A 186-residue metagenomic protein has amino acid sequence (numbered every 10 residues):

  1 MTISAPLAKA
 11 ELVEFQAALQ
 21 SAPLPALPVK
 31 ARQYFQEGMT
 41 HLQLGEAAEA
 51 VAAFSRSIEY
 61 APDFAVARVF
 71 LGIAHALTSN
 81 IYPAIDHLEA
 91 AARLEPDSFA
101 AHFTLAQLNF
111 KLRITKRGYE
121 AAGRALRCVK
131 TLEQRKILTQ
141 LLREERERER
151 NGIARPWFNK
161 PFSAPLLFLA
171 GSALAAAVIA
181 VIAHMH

Functional and structural regions predicted by a protein language model:
L7-L19, L44-A53, T78-A90, L112-R124: Structural signature of tandem alpha-helical TPR/SEL1-like repeats, specifically the intra-repeat loop/turn
Q16-Q33: TPR-adjacent "capping" and linker segments in tetratricopeptide-repeat scaffold/adaptor proteins
V29-L94: Alpha-helical adaptor scaffolds
Q36, F70, T104, L138-L141: Canonical tetratricopeptide repeat
A67, A101, Q134-R135: TPR alpha-solenoid repeat register
I114-E120, R143-S163: Alpha-helical linker/edge segments of TPR/alpha-solenoid repeat scaffolds and analogous pre-/post-domain helices
I153-H186: C-terminal single-pass membrane-anchor helix
